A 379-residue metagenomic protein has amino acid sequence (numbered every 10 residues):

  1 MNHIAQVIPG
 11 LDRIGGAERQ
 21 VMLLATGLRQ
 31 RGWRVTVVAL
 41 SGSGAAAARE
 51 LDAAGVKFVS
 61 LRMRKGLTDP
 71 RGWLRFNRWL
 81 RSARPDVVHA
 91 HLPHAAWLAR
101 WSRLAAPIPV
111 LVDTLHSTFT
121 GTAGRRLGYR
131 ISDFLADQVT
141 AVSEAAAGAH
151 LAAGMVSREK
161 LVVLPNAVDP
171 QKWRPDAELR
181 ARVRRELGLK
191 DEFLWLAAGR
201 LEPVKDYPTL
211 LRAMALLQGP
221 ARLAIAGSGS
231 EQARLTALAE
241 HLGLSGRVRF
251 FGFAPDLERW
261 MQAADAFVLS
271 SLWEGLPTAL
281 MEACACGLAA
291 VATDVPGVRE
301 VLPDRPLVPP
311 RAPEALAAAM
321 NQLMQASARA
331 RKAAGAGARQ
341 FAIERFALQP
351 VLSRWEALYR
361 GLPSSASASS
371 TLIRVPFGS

Functional and structural regions predicted by a protein language model:
Q6-R71, S230: N-terminal strand-loop element at the rim of the active site of nucleotide-sugar-dependent glycosyltransferases
G15-T26, F193-L216, S230-A237, E314: A conserved mid-protein helix/loop that constitutes part of the nucleotide-sugar donor-binding site
V38-A39, A289-A292: Short hydrophobic beta-strand element within catalytic cores of glycosyltransferases and related nucleotide-activated
L80, V112-T140, E144, G148 (+1 more regions): A conserved, positively charged/aromatic
A90-A96, L115: Short His-centered aromatic/hydrophobic patch
R174-L189, A328-R329: A short helix/loop element that forms part of the nucleotide-sugar donor recognition site in Leloir-type
F253, L272: Aromatic "clamp/platform" in nucleotide-sugar-dependent glycosyltransferases that forms part of the donor/acceptor
P303-E314, Q322-A328: Conserved acidic donor-binding segment of nucleotide-sugar-dependent glycosyltransferases
